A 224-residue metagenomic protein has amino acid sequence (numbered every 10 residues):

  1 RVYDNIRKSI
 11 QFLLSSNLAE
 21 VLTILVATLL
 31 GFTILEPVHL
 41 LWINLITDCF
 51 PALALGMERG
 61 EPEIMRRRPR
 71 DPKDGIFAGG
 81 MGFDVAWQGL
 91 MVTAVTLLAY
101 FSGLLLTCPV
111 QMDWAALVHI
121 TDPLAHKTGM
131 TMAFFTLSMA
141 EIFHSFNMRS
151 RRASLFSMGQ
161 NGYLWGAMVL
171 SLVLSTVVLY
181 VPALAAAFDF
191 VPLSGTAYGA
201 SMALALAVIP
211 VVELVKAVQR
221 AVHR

Functional and structural regions predicted by a protein language model:
R1-R152: Membrane-embedded transport module
G56, F135-R224: C-terminal transmembrane module of polytopic membrane proteins
